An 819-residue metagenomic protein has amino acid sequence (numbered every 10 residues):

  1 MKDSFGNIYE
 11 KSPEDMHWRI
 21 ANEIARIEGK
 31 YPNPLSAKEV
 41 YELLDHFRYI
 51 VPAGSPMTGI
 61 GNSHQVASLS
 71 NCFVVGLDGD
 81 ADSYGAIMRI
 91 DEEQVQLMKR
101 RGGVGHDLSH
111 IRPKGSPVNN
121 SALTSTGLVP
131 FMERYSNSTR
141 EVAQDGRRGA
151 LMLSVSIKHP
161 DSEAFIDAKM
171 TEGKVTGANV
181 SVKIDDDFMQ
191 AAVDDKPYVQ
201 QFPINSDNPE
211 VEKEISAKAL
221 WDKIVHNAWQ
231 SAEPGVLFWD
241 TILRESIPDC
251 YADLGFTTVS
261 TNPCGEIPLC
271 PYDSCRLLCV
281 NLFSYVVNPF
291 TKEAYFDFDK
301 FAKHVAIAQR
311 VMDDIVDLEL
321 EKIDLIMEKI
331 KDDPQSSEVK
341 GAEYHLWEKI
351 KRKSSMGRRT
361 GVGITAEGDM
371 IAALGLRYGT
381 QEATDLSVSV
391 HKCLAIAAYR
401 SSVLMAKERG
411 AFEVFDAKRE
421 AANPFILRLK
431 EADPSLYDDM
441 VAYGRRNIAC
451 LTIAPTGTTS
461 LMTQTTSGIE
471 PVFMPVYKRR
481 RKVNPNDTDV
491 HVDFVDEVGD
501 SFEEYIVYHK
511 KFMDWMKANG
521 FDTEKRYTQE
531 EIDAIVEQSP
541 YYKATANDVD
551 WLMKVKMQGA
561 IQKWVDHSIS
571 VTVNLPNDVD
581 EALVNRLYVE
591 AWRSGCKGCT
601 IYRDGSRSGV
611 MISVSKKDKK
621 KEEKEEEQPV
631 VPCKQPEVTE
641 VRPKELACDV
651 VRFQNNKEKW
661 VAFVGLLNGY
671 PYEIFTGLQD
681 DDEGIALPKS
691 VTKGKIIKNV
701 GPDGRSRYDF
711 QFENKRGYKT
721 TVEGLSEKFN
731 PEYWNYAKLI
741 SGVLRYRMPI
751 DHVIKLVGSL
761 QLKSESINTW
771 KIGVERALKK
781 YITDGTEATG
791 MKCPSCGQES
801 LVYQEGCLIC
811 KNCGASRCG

Functional and structural regions predicted by a protein language model:
M1-P34, N120-R134, Q144-F256, V287-T291 (+4 more regions): Conserved, charged catalytic cores of large soluble enzymes
A21-N33, Y41-N120, L128-F131, V142-D145 (+9 more regions): Function-dense linear segments that define catalytic or interfacial modules in macromolecule-processing proteins
Y41, F202-I204, N208, H304-K351 (+6 more regions): Internal maturation/activation junctions in enzymes
I184, E245, C250-A252, N262 (+5 more regions): Terminal amphipathic helices with adjacent charged low-complexity linkers/tails
G265-I267, E319-L320, I426, D439-R446 (+2 more regions): Catalytic alpha/beta core of large soluble enzyme barrels
Y437-D439, S615-V664: Short, Gly/Pro- and small/polar-rich lid/capping loops
C793-C796, C810-C813: Short cysteine-rich clusters marking metal-coordination/redox-active sites
G814-G819: Short Cys/His-rich micro-motifs in 6-15 aa windows
